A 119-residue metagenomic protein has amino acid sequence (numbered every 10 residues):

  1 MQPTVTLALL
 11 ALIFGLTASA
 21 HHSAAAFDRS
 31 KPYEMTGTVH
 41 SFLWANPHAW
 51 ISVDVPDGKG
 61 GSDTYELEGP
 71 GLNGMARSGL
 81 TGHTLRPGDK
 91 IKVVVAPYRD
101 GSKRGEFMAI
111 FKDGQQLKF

Functional and structural regions predicted by a protein language model:
T4-T17: Bacterial N-terminal signal peptides
A18-Y33: Short boundary/loop segments of OB/S1/cold-shock single-stranded nucleic-acid-binding domains
M35-V39: Conserved hydrophobic positions within beta-strands
A45-P56: Short aromatic-glycine-enriched beta-strand elements
G58-P70: A short macromolecule-binding patch
G69-R77: Short, structured beta-strand/loop micro-motifs enriched in basic residues and often containing a Trp
R77-K92: Short nucleic-acid-contacting surface segments enriched for D/E, G, S/T with interspersed K/R
Y98-F119: OB-fold/S1-family single-stranded nucleic acid-binding modules
